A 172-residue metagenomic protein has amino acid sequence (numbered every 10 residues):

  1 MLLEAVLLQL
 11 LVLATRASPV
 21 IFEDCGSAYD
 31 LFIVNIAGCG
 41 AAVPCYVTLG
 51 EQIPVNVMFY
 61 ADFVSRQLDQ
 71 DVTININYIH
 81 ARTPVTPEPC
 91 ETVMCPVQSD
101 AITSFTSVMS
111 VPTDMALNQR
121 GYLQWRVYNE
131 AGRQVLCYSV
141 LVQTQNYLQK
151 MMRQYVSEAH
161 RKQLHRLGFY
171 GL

Functional and structural regions predicted by a protein language model:
L2-A17: Cleavable N-terminal signal peptides of Sec/SRP-targeted secreted and luminal proteins
S18-P54: N-terminal edge beta-strand
P54-Y60: Short edge beta-strand/loop segments characteristic of extracellular beta-sandwich folds
D62-V64, V108-L117: Short, surface-exposed loop/turn segments at beta-strand-coil junctions that are enriched for proline with nearby
R66-I74, Q119-G121: Beta-strand acidic-aromatic groove motif in beta-rich domains, primarily in extracellular
N75-V85, A131-Q134: Short aromatic-acidic-glycine turn motif
P84-T113: A beta-strand/beta-hairpin structural motif
G132-H165: Short beta-strand elements
